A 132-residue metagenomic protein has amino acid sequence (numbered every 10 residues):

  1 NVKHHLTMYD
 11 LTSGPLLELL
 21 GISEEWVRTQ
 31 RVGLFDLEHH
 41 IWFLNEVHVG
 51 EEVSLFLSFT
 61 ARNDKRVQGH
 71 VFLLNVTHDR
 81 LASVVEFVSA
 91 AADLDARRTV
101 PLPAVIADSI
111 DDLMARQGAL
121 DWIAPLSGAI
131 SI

Functional and structural regions predicted by a protein language model:
N1-D36, A90-I132: Hot-dog-fold acyl-thioester-processing enzymes
L16-V67, A82-V84: Hydrophobic beta-strand-centered segment that forms part of the acyl-chain substrate-binding groove
Q68, N75-T77: Secondary-structure boundary/capping motif
V71-L73, S89: Generic short beta-strand
T77-D79, D95: Solvent-exposed strand-loop boundary residues in beta-sheet-rich modules
R80-L81, T99: Beta-sandwich strand segments
